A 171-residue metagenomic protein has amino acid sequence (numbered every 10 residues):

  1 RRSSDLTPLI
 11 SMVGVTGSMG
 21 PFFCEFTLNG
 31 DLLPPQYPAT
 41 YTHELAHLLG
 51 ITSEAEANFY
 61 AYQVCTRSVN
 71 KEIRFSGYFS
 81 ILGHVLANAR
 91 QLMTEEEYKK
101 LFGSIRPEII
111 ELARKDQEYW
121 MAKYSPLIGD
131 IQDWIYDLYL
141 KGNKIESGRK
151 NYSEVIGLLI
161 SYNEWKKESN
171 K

Functional and structural regions predicted by a protein language model:
P8-I10: Phosphate/adenylate-binding glycine loop and adjacent helical scaffold
V15-G20: Helix-hairpin-helix/helix-loop-helix acidic hairpins
P21-F23, L33-Y37: Extracytoplasmic
T27-D31, E44-L49, K71-E72: Second-shell loop/turn segments in exported
A39-I51, A55-N58, Y62-Q63: Active-site recognition of the HExxH zinc-binding catalytic motif
F59-L112: Active-site/pore-lining binding-face segments in mid-to-C-terminal subdomains
P107-K171: Pan-zinc metallopeptidase signature
